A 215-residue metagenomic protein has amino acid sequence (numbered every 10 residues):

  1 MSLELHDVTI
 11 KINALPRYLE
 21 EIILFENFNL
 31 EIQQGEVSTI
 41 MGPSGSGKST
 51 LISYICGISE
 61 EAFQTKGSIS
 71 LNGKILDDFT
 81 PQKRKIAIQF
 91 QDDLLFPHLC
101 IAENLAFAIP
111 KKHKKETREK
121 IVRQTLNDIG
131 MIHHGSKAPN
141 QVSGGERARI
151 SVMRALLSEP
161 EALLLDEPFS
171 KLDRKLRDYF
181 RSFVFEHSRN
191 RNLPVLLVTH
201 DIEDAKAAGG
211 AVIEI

Functional and structural regions predicted by a protein language model:
K74-D92, K111: ABC ATPase NBD coupling module
I75, E116-H134, F185-E186: Conserved ABC ATPase "signature" region
A138-V142, E146: Conserved ABC ATPase signature
V152: Hydrophobic anchor residue at the start of the ABC signature
L157-E161: A short, proline-enriched helix->beta-strand linker immediately N-terminal to the Walker B motif in ABC-type P-loop
L163-E167: Catalytic Walker B motif of ABC-type/P-loop ATPase nucleotide-binding domains
N192-V198: Conserved H-loop
